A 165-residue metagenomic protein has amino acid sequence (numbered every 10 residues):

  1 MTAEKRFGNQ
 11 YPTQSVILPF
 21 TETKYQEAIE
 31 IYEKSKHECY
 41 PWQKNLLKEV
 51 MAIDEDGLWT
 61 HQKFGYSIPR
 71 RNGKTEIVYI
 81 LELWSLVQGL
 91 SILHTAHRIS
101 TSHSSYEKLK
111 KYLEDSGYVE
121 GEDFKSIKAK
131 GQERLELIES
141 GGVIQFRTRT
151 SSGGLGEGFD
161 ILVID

Functional and structural regions predicted by a protein language model:
M1-D165: Phosphate/NTP-binding elements of NTP-utilizing enzymes
